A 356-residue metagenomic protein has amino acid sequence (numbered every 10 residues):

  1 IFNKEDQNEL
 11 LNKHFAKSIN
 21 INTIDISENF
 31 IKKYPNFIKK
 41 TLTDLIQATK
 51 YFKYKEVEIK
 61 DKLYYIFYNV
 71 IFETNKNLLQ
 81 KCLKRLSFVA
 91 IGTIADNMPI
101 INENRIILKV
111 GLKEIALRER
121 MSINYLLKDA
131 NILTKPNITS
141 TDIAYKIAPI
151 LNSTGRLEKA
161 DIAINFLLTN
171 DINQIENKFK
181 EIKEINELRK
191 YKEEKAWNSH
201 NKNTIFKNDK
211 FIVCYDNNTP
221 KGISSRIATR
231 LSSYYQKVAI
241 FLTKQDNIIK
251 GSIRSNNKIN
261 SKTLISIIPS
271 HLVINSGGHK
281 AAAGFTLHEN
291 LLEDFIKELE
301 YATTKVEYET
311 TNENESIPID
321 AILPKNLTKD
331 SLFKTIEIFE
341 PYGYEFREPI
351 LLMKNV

Functional and structural regions predicted by a protein language model:
I1-P35, E56, K60-F67: Conserved DEDDh/DEDDy metal-dependent 3′-5′ exonuclease domain
K4, L10-L11, L42-C82, I91 (+2 more regions): Acidic, Mg2+-coordinating catalytic module of metal-dependent nucleases/exonucleases that use a two-metal-ion mechanism
L10-H14, I212, I227-R230, S331 (+1 more regions): A short acidic, amphipathic alpha-helical/loop segment
P35-K39, V57-K60, Y64, R105-L108 (+2 more regions): Amphipathic alpha-helical transducer elements in NTP-driven molecular machines
P35-L45, T229, L332-K334: Short, surface-exposed amphipathic charged segments that create phosphate/polyanion-binding patches used for binding
L63, N152, I336: A residue-level signal for conserved active-site and pocket-lining positions in enzyme catalytic cores
N75-K297, Y308, P318, I322-K325: Hydrophobic helix-and-loop "lid/oligomerization" segment in the mid-to-C-terminal part of catalytic domains
N97, K305-V356: A contiguous loop/helix-start segment that scaffolds small-molecule binding in enzyme catalytic cores
